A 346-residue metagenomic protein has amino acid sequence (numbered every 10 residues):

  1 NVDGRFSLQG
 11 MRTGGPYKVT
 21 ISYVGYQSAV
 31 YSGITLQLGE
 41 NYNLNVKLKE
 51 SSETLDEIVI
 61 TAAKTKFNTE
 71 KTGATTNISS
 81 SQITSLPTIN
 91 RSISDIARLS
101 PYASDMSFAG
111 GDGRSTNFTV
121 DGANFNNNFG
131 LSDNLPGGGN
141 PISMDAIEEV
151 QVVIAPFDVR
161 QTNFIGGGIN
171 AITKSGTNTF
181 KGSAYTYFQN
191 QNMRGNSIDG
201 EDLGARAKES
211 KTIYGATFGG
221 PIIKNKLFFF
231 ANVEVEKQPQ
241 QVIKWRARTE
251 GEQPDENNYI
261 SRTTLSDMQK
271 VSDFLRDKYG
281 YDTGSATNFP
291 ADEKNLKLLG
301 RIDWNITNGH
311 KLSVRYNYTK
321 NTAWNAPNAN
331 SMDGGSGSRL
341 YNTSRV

Functional and structural regions predicted by a protein language model:
R5-S7, Y26-Q27, S32-K47, D56-S175 (+3 more regions): Periplasmic N-terminal accessory/gating domains of Gram-negative outer-membrane beta-barrel systems
P16-S32, T263-K270, Y279: A short, solvent-exposed loop/turn motif at the edges and junctions of modular extracellular/periplasmic domains
T20, A109, V153, N170-I172 (+3 more regions): Transmembrane beta-barrel domains of outer membrane proteins
A62, A184-N190, A231-V235, V314-Y318: Transmembrane beta-barrel strands of outer-membrane/channel proteins
T119, E149, T179-S183, F228-F230 (+1 more regions): Residue-level detector of the transmembrane beta-barrel scaffold of outer-membrane proteins
N163-I165, S210-Y214, K294-L296, R345-V346: Residues that define the transmembrane beta-barrel architecture of outer-membrane proteins
K174-G176, I223-N225, T307-G309: Outer-membrane beta-barrel channels and translocator barrels
E236-V346: Outer-membrane beta-barrel domain signature, strongest for Gram-negative TonB-dependent receptors and also present
